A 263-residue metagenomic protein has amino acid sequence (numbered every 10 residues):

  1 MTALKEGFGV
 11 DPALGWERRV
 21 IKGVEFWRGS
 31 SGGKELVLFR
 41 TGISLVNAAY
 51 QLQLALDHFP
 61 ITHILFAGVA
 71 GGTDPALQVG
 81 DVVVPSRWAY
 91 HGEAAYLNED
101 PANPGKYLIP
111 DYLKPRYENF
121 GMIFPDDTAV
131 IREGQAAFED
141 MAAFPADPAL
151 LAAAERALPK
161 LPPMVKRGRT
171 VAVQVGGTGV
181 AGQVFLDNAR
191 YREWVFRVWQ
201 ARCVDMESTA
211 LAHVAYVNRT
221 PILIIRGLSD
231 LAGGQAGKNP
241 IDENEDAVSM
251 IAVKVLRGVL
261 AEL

Functional and structural regions predicted by a protein language model:
M1, W16-I21: Protease-domain processing segments flanking chymotrypsin-fold serine proteases, especially trypsin-like
M1-V10: Gly/serine-rich nucleotide phosphate-binding loop at the start of the catalytic core of nucleotide/ADP-ribose-handling
G9-E17: Cytochrome P450 catalytic domain signature, combining two hallmark sequence patches
R19-L263: Glycine-rich phosphate- or other oxyanion-binding loops that anchor nucleotides, phosphorylated ligands
